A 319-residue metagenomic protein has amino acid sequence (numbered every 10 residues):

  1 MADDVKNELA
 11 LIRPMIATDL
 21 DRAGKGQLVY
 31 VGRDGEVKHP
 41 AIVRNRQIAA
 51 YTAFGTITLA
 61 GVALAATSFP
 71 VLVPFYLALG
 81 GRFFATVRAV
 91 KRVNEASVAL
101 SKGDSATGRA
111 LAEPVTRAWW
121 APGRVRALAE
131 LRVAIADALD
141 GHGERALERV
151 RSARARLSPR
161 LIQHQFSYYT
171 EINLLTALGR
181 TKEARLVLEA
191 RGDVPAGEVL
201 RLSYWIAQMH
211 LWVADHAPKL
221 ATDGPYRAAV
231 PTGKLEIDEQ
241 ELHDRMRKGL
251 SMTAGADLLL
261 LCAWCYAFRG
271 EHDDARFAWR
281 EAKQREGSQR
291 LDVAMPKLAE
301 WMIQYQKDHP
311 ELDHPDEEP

Functional and structural regions predicted by a protein language model:
M1-N45: Cytosolic juxtamembrane N-terminal segments of multi-pass membrane proteins
L28, E36-H39, D274-P319: Terminal, low-structured helical/coil segments at or just beyond the last alpha-helical repeat
P40-I48, L77-T107: Transmembrane-cytosolic junction motif
Y76, R109-V115, G143-A155, R180-P195 (+3 more regions): Alpha-helical repeat scaffolds
A89-A121, L128-L139: Alpha-helical segment of the N-proximal tetratricopeptide repeat
V90, N94, V98, V125-R132 (+4 more regions): "A position-specific structural signal for the A-helix of alpha-solenoid helical repeats
A121-R126, S158-H164, V194-Y204, G249-L259 (+1 more regions): Boundary/linker segments of alpha-helical solenoid repeat arrays
